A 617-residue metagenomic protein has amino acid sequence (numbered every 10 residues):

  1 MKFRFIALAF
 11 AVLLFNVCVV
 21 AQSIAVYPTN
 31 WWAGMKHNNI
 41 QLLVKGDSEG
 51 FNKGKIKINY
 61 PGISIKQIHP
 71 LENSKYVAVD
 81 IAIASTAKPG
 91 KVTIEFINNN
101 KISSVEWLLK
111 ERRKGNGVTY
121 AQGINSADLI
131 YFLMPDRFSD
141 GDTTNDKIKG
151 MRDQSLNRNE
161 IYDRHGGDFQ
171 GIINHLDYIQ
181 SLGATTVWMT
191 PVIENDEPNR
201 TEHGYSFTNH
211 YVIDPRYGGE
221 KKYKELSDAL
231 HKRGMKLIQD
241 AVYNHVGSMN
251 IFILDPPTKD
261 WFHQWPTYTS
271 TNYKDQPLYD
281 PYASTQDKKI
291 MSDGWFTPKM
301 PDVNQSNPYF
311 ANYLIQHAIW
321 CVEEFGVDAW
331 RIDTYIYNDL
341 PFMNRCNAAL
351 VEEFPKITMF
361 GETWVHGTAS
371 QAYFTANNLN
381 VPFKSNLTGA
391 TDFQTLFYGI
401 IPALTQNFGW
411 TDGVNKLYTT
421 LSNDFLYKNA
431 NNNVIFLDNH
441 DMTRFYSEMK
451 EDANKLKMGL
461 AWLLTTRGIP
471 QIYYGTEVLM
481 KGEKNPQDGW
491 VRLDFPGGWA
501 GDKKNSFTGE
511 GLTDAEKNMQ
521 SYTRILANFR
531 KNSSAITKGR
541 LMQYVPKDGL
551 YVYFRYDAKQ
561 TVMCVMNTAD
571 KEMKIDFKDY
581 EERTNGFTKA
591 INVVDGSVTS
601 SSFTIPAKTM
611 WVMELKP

Functional and structural regions predicted by a protein language model:
M1-P28: Bacterial Sec-dependent N-terminal signal peptides
A21, S103, E111-L129, Q180 (+2 more regions): Carbohydrate-interacting/catalytic domains
Q22-K53, L108-N116: Beta-strand/beta-sandwich contexts
K36-N100: Immunoglobulin-like IPT/TIG beta-sandwich domains and homologous Ig-like subdomains
Y120-N145: Compositionally biased low-complexity segments at domain edges in trafficked proteins and select soluble regulators
Y131, V187-M189, L237-Q239, W330 (+3 more regions): Hydrophobic faces of well-ordered beta-strands that scaffold small-molecule active sites in alpha/beta enzyme cores
F138-E324, M343-F354, T358, T363 (+2 more regions): Substrate-binding/active-site clefts of carbohydrate-active enzymes
S227, H245, H317-I319, E323 (+10 more regions): Active-site-proximal helices and loops of the catalytic beta/alpha 8
